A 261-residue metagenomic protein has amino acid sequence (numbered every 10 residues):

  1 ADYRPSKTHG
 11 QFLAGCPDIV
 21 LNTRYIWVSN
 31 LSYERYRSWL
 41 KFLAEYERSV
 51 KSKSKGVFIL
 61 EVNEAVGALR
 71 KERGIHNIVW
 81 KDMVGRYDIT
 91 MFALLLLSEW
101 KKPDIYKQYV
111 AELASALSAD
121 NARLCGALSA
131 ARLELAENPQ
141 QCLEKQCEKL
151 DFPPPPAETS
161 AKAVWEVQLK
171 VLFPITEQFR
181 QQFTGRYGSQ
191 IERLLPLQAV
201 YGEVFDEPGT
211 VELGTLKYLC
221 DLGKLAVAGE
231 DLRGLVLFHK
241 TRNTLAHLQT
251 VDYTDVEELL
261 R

Functional and structural regions predicted by a protein language model:
A1-S6, N22: Conserved P-loop NTPase mechanochemical-coupling segment
H9-R24, S32-S52, V62-K240, T244-R261: Amphipathic alpha-helical interface elements
